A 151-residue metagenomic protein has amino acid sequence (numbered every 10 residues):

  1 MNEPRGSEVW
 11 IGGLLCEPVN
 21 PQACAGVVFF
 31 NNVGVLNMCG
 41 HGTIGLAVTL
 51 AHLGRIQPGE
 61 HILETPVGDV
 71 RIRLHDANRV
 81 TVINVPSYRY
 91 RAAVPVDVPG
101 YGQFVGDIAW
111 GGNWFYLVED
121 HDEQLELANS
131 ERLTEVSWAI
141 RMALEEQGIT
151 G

Functional and structural regions predicted by a protein language model:
M1-D107, E119-G151: A glycine-rich beta-to-alpha transition motif near the start of alpha/beta enzyme domains, typified by
G112: Glycine-rich ThDP/TPP pyrophosphate-binding loop and its adjacent helix/strand module within ThDP-dependent enzymes
